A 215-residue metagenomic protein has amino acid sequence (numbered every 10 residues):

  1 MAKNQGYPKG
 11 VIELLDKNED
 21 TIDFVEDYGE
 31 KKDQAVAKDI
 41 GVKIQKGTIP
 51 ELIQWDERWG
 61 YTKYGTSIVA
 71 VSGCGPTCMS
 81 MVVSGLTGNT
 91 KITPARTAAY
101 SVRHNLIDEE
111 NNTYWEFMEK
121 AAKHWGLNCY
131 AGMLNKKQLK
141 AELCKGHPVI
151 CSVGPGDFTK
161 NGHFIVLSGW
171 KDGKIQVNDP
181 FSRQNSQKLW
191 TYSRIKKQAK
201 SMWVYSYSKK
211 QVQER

Functional and structural regions predicted by a protein language model:
M1-L106: Active-site-adjacent structural segments surrounding the nucleophilic cysteine of cysteine proteases and isopeptidases
D39, S84, G88-E214: Conserved active-site-adjacent core of cysteine acyl-enzyme catalytic domains
